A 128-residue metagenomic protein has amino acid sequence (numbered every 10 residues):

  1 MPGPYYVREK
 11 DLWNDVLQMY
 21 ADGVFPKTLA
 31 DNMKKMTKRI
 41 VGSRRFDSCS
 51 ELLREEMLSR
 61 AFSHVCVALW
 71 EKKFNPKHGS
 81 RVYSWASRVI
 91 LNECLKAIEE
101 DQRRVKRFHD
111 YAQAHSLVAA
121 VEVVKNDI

Functional and structural regions predicted by a protein language model:
M1-E56, V118-I128: Extreme N-terminal regulatory/targeting segments of RNA polymerase sigma factors
P2-D11, K35, R60-C66, E99-Q102 (+1 more regions): A broadly tuned "polar low-complexity/structure-edge" signature
E9-K10, V24, H78, S87-V89 (+1 more regions): Generic alpha-helical secondary structure signal
D15, R39, H64, K72 (+1 more regions): A generic structural signal for ordered alpha-helices
D31, K35, R39, E55-V67 (+1 more regions): Structural recognition of an alpha-helix C-terminal capping motif at a helix-to-coil junction
R44-L53, C66-V89, E100-V105: Short alpha-helix-to-loop micro-motif enriched in aromatics/charged/Gly
I98-I128: Charged, low-cysteine interdomain linkers and short loop/connector segments that bridge structured helical modules
